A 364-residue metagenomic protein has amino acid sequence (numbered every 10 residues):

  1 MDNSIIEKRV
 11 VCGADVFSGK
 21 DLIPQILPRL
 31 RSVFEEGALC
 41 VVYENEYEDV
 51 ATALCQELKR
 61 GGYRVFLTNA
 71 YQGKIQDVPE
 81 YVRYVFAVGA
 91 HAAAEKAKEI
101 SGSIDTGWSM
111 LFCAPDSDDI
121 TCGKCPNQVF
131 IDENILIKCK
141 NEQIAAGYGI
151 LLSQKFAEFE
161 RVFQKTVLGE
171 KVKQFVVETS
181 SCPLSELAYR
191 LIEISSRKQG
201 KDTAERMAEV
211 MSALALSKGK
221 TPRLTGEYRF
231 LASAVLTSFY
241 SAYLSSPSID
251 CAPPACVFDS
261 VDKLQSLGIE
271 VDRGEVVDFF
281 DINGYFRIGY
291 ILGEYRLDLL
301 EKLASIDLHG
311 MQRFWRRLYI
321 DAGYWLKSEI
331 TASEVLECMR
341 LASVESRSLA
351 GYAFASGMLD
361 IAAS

Functional and structural regions predicted by a protein language model:
M1, I6, L151, D250-S364: C-terminal charged capping/lid subdomain of soluble metabolic enzymes
M1-Y84, V88: ATP/NTP phosphate-donor binding region
K8-R9, V33, V78-E80, T121-K124 (+2 more regions): Solvent-exposed alpha-helices and their adjacent loops that cap or buttress functional pockets in soluble metabolic
P24-P28, I75-P79, A208-L216, L318 (+2 more regions): Non-transmembrane, aqueous-exposed alpha-helical and coiled segments at domain scale
V50, A90-E99, S117-D118, A204 (+1 more regions): Short glycine/serine/threonine-rich phosphate/pyrophosphate-binding segments that cradle anionic phosphate groups
V78-A114: A short, small-residue-rich loop immediately preceding and capping a beta-strand
S103-T179: A glycine/threonine-rich phosphate-anchoring loop and its flanking beta-alpha core in nucleotide/phosphate-binding
Q174-I306: Active-site segments that bind and position negatively charged phosphate/pyrophosphate groups
